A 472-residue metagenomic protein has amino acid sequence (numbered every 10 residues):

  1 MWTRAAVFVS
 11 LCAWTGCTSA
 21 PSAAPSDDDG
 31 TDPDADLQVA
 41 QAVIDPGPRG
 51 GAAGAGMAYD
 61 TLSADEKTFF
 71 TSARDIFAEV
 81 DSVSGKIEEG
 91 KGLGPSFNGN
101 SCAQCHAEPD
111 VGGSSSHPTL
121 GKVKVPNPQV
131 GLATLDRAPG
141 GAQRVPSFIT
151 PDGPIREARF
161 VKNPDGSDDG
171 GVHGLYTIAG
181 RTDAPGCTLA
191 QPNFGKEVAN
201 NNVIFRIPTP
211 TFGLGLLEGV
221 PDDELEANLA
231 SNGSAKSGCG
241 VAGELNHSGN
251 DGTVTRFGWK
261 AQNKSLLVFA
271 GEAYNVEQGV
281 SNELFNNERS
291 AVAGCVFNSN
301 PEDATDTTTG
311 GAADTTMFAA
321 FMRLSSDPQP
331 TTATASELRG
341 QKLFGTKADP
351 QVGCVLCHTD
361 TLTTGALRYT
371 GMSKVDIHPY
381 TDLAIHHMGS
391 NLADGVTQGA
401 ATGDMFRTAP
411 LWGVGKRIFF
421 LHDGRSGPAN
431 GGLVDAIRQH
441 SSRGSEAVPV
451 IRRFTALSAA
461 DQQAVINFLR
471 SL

Functional and structural regions predicted by a protein language model:
M1-V7: Bacterial N-terminal signal peptides that target proteins for export
W14-G16: C-terminal motif of bacterial Sec signal peptides marking the signal peptidase cleavage site
T18-L472: Periplasmic c-type cytochrome electron-transfer domains
